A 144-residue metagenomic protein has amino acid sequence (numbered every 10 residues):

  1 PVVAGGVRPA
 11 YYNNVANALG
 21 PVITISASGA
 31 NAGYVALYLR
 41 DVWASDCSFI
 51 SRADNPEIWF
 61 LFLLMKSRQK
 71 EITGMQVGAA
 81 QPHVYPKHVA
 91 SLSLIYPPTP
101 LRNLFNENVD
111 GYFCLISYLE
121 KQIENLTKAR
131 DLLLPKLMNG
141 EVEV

Functional and structural regions predicted by a protein language model:
P1: Conserved aromatic/hydrophobic "specificity hotspots" at molecular recognition or selectivity sites
A4-A90: A short beta-sheet element
N55-P56, S67-E71, M75-G78, P82 (+1 more regions): Amphipathic alpha-helical coiled-coil/heptad-repeat segments
